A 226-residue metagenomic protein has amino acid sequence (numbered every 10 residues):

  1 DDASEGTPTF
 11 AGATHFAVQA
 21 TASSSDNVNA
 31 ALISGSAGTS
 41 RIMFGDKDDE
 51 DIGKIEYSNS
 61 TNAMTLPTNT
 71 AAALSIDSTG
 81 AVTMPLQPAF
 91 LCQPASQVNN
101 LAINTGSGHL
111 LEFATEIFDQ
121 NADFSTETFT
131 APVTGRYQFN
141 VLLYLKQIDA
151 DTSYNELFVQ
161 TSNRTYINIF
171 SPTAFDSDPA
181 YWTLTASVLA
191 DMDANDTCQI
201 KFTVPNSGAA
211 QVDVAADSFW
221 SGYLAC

Functional and structural regions predicted by a protein language model:
D1-A71, P88-N99, T152-E156, Y166-P172 (+1 more regions): Self-maturation zones of extracellular/virion spikes and adhesins
M43, A81-D151, E156, F170-T173 (+1 more regions): Terminal (often C-terminal
T61-N62, A72, G80-V82, D196: Structural signal for glycine-centered tight turns and loop->strand junctions in beta-sheet-rich domains
G135-L145, W182-A186, D196-V204: Extracellular beta-strand-rich recognition modules
T161-A194: Glycine-rich strand-loop-strand elements at beta-sheet edges
V188-S221: Compositionally biased, intrinsically disordered linkers/stalks adjacent to structured regions
